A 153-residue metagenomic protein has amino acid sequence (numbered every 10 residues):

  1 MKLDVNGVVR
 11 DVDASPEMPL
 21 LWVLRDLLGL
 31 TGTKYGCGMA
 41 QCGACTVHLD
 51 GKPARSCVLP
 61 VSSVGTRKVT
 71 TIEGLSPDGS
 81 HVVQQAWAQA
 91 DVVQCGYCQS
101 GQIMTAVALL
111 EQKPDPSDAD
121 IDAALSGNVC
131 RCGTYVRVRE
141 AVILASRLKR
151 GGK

Functional and structural regions predicted by a protein language model:
M1-K153: Signature of N-terminal electron-transfer/Fe-S-associated modules in redox systems
